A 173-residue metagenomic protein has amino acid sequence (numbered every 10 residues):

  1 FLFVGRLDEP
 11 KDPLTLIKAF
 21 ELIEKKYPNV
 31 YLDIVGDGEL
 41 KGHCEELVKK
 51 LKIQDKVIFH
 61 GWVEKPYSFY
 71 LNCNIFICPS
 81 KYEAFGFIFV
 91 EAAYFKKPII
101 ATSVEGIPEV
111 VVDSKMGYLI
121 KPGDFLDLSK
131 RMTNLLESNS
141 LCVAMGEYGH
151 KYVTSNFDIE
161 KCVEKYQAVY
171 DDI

Functional and structural regions predicted by a protein language model:
L2-K25, I34, E39-E46, F87 (+1 more regions): A conserved mid-protein helix/loop that constitutes part of the nucleotide-sugar donor-binding site
E45-G61: Nucleotide-activated donor-binding/catalytic signature segment of Leloir-type glycosyltransferases, i.e., the conserved
W62, K81: Aromatic "clamp/platform" in nucleotide-sugar-dependent glycosyltransferases that forms part of the donor/acceptor
F76-I77, I100: A short hydrophobic beta-strand element within the catalytic core of glycosyltransferases that build diverse glycans
G86-F89, I107: Short glycine/serine-rich donor-binding loops of glycosyltransferases
P98-A101, V111: Short hydrophobic beta-strand element within catalytic cores of glycosyltransferases and related nucleotide-activated
P108-T133, S140-L141: Change "using UDP/GDP/dTDP sugars" to "using nucleotide sugars
D127, N134, L141-N156, C162-A168: A short, well-ordered alpha-helix in the C-terminal region of glycosyltransferases
